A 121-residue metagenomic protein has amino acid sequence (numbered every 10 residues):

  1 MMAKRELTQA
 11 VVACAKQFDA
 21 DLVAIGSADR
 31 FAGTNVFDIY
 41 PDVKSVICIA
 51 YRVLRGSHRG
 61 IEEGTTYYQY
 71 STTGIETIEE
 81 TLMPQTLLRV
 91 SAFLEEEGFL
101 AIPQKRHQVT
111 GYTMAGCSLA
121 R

Functional and structural regions predicted by a protein language model:
M1-E76, M83: Non-catalytic, usually N-terminal nucleic-acid engagement modules in DNA/RNA processing proteins
T72-R121: Catalytic cores of enzyme domains
